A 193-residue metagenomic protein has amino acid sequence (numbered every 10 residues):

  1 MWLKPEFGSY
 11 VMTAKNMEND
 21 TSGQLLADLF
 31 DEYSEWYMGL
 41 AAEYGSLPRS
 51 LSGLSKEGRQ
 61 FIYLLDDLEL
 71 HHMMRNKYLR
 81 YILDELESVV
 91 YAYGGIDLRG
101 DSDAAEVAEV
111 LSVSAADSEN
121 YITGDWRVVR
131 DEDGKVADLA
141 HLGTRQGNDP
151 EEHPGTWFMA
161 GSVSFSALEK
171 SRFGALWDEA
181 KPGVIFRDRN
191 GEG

Functional and structural regions predicted by a protein language model:
W2-L79: N-terminal domain-onset segments
L3, L65-E87, D131-G147: A signal for specific C-terminal beta-sheet/loop modules enriched in small/flexible residues with GP/PG/PP motifs
M38-G45, I96-S114: Short, surface-exposed loop and linker segments with low hydrophobicity and enrichment for Pro/Ser/Thr
S46-L51, L86-S88, A108-L111: Short, surface-exposed beta-edge/turn micro-motifs
G53-L54, Y93, A115: Hydrophobic side chains in beta-strands
Y78-A104: Conserved loop->alpha-helix
A104, L111-G193: Glycine-rich, aromatic-bearing surface loops/beta-hairpins
